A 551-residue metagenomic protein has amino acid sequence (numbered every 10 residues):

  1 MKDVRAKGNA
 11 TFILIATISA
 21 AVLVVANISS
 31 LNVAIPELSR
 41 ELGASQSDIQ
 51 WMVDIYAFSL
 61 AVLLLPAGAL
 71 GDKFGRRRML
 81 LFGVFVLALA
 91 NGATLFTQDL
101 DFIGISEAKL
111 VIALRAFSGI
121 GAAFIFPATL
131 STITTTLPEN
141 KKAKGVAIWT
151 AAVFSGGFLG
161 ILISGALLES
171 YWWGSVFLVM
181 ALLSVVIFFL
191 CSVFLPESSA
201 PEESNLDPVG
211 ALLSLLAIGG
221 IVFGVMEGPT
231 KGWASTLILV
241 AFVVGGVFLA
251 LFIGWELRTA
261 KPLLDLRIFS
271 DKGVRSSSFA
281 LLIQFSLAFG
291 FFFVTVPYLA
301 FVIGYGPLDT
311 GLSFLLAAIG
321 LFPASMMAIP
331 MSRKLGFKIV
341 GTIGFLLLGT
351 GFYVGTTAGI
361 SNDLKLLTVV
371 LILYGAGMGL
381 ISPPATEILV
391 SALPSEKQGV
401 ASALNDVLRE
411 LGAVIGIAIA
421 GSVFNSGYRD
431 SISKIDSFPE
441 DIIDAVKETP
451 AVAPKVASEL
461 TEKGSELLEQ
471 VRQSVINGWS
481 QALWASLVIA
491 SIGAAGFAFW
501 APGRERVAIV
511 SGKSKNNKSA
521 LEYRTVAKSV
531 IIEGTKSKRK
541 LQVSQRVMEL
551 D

Functional and structural regions predicted by a protein language model:
M1-A21: Cytosolic juxtamembrane N-terminal segment immediately preceding the first transmembrane helix of multi-pass
L14-V22, A26, L31-V33, V209 (+6 more regions): 12-transmembrane solute porter fold
A34-V62, S106-A113, L308: Extracellular/periplasmic helix-loop-helix junction of adjacent transmembrane segments in MFS-like secondary
L38-S39, L70-G71, I163-Y171, V225 (+4 more regions): Interfacial helix-cap and linker-helix signal at transmembrane-aqueous boundaries of multi-pass secondary transporters
D54-G68, F126, L130, L315-M327: Central cavity-lining transmembrane alpha-helices of secondary-active solute carriers, predominantly the Major
A57, G68-V209: Helix-loop-helix hairpins in multi-pass membrane proteins, especially solute transporters
E169-L287, Y305-G306, L312-S313, S474 (+3 more regions): Hydrophobic transmembrane-helix bundles of small-molecule transporters
V186, I388, R409-P502, R506-V526 (+1 more regions): Hydrophobic transmembrane architecture of multi-pass small-molecule transporters
